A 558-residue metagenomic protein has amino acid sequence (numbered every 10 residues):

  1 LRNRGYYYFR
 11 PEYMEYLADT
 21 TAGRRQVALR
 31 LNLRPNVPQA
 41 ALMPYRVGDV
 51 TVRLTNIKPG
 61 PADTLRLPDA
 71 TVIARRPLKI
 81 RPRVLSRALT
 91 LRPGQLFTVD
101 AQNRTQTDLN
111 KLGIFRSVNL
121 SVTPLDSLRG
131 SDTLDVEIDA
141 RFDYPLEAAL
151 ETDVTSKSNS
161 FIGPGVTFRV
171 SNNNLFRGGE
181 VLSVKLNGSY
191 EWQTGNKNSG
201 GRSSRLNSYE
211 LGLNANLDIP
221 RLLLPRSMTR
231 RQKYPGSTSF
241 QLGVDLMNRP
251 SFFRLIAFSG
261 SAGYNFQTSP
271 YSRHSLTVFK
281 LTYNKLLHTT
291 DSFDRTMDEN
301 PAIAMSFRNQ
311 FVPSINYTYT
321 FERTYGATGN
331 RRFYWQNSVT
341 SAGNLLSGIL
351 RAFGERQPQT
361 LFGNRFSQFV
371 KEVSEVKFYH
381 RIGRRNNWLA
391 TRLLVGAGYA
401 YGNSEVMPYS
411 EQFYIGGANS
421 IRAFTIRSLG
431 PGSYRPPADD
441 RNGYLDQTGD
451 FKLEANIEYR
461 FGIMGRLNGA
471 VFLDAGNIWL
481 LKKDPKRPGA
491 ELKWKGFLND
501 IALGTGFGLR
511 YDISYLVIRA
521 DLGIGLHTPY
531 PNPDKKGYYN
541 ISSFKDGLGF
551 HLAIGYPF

Functional and structural regions predicted by a protein language model:
L1-S156, W192, S374, L394-G396: Periplasmic polypeptide-binding modules associated with outer-membrane biogenesis and secretion
A70-R75, D153-S160, S275-F461, V471-W494: C-terminal outer-membrane beta-barrel translocator/porin domains of Gram-negative envelope proteins and their
L78, T98-Q336, R422-A423, L429 (+4 more regions): Gram-negative/organellar outer-membrane beta-barrel architecture
R92-T98, N172, L492-K493, Y511 (+1 more regions): C-terminal soluble interaction/assembly domains
L150, L182-L186, F240-L242, W335-V339 (+5 more regions): Membrane-embedded beta-strand positions of outer-membrane beta-barrel proteins
L453, G465-G469, I501-T505, S514-I518 (+1 more regions): A short pocket-lining beta-strand/turn micro-motif at the edge of beta-sheets
D474-G476, L481, G506, R510 (+2 more regions): Flexible, small/polar- and glycine-enriched "cap/hinge" segments at structural transition points
